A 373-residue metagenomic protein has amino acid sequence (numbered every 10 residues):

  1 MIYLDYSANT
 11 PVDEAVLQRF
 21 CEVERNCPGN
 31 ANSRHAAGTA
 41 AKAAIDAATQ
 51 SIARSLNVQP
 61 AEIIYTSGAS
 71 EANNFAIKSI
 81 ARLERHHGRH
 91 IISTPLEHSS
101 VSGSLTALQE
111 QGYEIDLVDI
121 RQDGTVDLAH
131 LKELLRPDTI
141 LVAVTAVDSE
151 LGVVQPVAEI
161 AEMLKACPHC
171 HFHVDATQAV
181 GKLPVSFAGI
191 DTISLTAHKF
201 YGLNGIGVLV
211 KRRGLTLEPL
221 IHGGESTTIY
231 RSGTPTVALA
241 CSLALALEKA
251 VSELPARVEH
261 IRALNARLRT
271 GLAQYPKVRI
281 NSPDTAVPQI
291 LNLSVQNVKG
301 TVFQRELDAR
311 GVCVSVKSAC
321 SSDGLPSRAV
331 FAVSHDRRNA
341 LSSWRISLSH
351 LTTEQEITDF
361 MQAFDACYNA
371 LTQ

Functional and structural regions predicted by a protein language model:
M1-Q373: Pyridoxal 5′-phosphate
